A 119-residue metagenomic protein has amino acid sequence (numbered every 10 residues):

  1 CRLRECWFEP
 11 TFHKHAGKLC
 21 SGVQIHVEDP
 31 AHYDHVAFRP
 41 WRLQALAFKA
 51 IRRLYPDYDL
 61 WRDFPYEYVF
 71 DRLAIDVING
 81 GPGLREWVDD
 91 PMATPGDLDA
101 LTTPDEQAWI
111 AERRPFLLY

Functional and structural regions predicted by a protein language model:
C1-D99: Conserved functional hotspot residues or short segments at active or partner-binding sites across diverse domains
E106-Y119: Structural signal for terminal/edge beta-strands and the immediately following C-terminal loop/tail that closes
